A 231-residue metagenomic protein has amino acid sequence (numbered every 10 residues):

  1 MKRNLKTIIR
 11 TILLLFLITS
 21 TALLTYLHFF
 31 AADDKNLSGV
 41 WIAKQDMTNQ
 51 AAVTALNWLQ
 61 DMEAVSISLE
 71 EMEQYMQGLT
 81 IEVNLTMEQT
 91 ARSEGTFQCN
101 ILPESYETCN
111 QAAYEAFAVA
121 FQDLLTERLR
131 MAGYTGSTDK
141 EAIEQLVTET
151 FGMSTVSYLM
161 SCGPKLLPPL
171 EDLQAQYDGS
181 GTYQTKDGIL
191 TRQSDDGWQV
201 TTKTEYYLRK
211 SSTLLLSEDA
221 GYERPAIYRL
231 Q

Functional and structural regions predicted by a protein language model:
M1-L5: N-terminal Lys/Arg-rich, disordered targeting/topogenic segments
K6-Q231: Lipid interaction determinants
